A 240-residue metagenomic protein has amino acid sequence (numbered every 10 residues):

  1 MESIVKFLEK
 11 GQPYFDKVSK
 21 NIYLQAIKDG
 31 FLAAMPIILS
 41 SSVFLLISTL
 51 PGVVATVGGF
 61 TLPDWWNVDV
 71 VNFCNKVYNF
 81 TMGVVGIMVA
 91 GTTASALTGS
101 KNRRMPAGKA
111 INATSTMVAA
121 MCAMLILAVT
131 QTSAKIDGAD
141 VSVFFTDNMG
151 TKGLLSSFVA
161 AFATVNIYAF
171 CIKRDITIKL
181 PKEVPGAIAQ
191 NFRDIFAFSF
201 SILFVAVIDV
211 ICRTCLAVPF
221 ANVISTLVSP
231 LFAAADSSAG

Functional and structural regions predicted by a protein language model:
M1-I38, F44, V53, G59 (+2 more regions): Signature of multi-pass transmembrane helix bundles
